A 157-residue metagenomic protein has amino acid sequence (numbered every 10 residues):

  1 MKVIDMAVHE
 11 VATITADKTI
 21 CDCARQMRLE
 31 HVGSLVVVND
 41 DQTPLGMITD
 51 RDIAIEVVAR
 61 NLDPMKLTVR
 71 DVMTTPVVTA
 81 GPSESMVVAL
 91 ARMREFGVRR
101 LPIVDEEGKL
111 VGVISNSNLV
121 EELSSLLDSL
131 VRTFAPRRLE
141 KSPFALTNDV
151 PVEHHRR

Functional and structural regions predicted by a protein language model:
M1-E10, T49-T79, S85-R94, S115-R157: Tandem CBS (Bateman) regulatory domains
M1-V3, D17-I20, V32-V36, D52-E56: Short acidic/polar alpha-helix capping motifs at helix-coil junctions
V8, D17, G33, L110 (+1 more regions): Low-complexity, intrinsically disordered short peptide segments enriched in small/polar/basic residues
H9-T13, T43-P44, T79, K109: Short, flexible active-site loop motifs that bind/organize anionic cofactors or intermediates
T13-H31, V38, A80-G97, V104 (+1 more regions): The conserved cystathionine-beta-synthase
T15, T43-L45, N61-P64: A generic short alpha-helical patch detector that favors 3-5-residue windows in or near N-terminal regions
M27-E30, L35-R51, M93, L101-N118: A glycine-centered beta-loop-beta connector
